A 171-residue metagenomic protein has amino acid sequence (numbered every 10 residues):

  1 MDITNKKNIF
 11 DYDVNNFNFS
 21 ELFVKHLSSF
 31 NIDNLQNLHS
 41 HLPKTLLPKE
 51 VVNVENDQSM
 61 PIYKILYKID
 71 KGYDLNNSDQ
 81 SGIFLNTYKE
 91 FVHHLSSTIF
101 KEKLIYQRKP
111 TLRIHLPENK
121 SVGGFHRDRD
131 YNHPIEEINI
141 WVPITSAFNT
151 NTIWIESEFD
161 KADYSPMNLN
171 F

Functional and structural regions predicted by a protein language model:
M1-I99: N-terminal auxiliary "cap/dimerization" subdomain that precedes the catalytic jelly-roll/cupin core of mononuclear
K6, D57, N119-K120, I135: Generic detection of intrinsically disordered/low-complexity segments and helix-coil linkers/edges
D11, V24-N31, L104-R113, N139-P143 (+1 more regions): A structural signal for short, well-ordered beta-strand segments and their strand-loop junctions that often border
F17, F30, H115-P117, T145-A147 (+1 more regions): Generic structural motif
V52-D57, E102-L104, H115, P143: Homeobox/homeodomain signature
G82, N86, E90, Y106 (+2 more regions): Short, amphipathic alpha-helical segments
L95-G124, Y131: Short N-terminal edge-element motif at the start of the domain
S121-F171: Catalytic core of non-heme Fe(II) oxygenases with the double-stranded beta-helix
